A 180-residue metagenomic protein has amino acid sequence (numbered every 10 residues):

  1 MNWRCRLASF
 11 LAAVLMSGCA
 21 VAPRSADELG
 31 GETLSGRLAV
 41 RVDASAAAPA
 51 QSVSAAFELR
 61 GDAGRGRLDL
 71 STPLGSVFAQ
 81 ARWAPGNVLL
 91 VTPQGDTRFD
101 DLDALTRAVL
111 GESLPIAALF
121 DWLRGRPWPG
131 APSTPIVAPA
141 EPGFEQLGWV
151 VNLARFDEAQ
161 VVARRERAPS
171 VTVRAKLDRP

Functional and structural regions predicted by a protein language model:
M1-C19: Sec-dependent bacterial lipoprotein signal peptides
A13-L34: Bacterial Sec signal peptide processing site at the extreme N-terminus
A20-P23, T92, F99-D101, R107-P180: Mature, soluble, non-transmembrane domains
T33-L38, S52-S54, G61, W83-P85 (+4 more regions): Extended beta-sheet lipid-handling architectures
L34-L74, F78: Post-signal-peptide N-terminal segment of Sec-exported extracytoplasmic proteins
S35-A46, N87, P93, V171 (+1 more regions): Charge-rich amphipathic alpha-helical interaction elements
A56-E58, F78-Q80, V150-L153, R174: Short, surface-exposed charged micro-motifs
R65-P115: An acidic-aromatic
